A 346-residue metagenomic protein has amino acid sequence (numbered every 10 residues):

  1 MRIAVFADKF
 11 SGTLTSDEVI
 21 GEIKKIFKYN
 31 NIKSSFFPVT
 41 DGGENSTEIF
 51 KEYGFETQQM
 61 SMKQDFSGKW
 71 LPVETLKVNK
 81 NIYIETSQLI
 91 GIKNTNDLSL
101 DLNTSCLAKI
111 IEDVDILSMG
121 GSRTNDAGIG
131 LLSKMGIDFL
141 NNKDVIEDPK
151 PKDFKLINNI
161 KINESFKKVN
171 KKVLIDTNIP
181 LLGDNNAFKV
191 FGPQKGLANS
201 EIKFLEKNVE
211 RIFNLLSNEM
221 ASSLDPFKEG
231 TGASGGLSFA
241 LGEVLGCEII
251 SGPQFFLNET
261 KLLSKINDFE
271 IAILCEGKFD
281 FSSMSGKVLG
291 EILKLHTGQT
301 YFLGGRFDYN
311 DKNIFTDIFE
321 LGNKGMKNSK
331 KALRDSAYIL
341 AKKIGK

Functional and structural regions predicted by a protein language model:
R2-M119, R123-K346: N-terminal loops that bind phosphate or other acidic moieties and the adjacent beta-alpha structural core
